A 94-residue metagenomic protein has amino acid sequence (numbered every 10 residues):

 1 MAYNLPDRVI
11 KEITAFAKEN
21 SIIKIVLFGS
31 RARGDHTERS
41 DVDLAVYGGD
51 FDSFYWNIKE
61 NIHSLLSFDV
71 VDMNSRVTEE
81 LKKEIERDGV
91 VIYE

Functional and structural regions predicted by a protein language model:
M1-K24, A32-E38, Y47-E94: Catalytic core of pol beta-like nucleotidyltransferases
